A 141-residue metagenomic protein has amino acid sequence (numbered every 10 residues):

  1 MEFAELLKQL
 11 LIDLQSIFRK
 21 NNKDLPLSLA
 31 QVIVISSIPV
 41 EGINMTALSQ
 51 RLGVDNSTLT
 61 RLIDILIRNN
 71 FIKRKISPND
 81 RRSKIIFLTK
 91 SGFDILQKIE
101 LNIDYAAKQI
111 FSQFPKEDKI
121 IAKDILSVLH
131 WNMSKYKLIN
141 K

Functional and structural regions predicted by a protein language model:
M1-L25: N-terminal leader segment of winged-helix/HTH proteins
F3, L29-A30, S91, D118: N-terminal positioning helix adjacent to the helix-turn-helix/winged-helix DNA-binding module
D13, I17, I33-S36, D94 (+1 more regions): Pre-recognition alpha-helix immediately N-terminal to the DNA-recognition helix within helix-turn-helix or winged-helix
I17-T58: N-terminal helix-turn-helix DNA-binding core of bacterial DNA-binding proteins
I65-D124: Charged, amphipathic alpha-helical coiled-coil/dimerization segments
E117-K141: C-terminal regulatory/oligomerization modules of transcriptional regulators
